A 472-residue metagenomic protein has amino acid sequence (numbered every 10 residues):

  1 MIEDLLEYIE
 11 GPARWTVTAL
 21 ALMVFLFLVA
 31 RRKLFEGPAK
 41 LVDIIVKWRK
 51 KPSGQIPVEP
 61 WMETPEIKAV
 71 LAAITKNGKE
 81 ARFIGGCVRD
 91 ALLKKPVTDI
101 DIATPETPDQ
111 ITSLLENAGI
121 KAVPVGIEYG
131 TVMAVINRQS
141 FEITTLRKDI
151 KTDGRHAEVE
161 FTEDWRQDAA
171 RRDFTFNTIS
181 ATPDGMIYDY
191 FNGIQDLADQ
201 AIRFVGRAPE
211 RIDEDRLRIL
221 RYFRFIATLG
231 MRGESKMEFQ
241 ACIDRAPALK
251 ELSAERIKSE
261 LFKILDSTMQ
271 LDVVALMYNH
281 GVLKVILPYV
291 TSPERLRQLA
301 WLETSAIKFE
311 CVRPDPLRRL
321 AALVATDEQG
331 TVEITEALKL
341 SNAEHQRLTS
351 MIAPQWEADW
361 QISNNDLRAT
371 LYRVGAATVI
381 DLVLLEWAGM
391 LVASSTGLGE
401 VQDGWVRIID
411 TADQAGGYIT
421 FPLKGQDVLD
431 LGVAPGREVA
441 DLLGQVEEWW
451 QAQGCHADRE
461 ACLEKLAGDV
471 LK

Functional and structural regions predicted by a protein language model:
I2-K472: Catalytic cores of the polymerase beta-like nucleotidyltransferase superfamily and closely associated nucleotide
